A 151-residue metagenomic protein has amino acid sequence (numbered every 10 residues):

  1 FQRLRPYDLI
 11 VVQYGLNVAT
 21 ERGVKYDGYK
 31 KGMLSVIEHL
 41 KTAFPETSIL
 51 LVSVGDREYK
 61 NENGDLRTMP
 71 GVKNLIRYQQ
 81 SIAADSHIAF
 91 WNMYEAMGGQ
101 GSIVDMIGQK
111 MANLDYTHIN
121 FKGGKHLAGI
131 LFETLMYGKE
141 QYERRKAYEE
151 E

Functional and structural regions predicted by a protein language model:
F1-K30, R57: Oxyanion-hole/transition-state-stabilizing segment in secreted/luminal serine hydrolases and related acyltransferases
F1-P6, I37-A43: Short amphipathic alpha-helices and their capping/turn segments at secondary-structure boundaries
R5-V11, F44-I49, D85-A89: Loop/turn elements at helix/coil->beta-strand transitions in domains of secreted/extracellular proteins
Q13-N17, H39-N74: Active-site segments of SGNH/GDSL-like serine hydrolases that catalyze O-acetyl group transfer/hydrolysis on lipids
T20-R22, L50, G99, K125: A generic structural micro-environment signature that highlights single residues at secondary-structure boundaries
M33-E38, I76: Generic structural signal for well-ordered alpha-helices, preferentially at hydrophobic/aromatic core positions
D56-E151: Catalytic His-Asp segment of secreted/periplasmic serine-dependent ester chemistry enzymes
